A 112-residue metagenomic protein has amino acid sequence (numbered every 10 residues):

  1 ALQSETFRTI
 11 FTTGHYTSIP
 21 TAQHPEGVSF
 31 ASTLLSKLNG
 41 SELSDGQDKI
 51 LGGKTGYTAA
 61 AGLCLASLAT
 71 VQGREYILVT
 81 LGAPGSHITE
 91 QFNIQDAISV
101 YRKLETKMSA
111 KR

Functional and structural regions predicted by a protein language model:
A1-R112: Penicillin-recognizing serine hydrolase domain
